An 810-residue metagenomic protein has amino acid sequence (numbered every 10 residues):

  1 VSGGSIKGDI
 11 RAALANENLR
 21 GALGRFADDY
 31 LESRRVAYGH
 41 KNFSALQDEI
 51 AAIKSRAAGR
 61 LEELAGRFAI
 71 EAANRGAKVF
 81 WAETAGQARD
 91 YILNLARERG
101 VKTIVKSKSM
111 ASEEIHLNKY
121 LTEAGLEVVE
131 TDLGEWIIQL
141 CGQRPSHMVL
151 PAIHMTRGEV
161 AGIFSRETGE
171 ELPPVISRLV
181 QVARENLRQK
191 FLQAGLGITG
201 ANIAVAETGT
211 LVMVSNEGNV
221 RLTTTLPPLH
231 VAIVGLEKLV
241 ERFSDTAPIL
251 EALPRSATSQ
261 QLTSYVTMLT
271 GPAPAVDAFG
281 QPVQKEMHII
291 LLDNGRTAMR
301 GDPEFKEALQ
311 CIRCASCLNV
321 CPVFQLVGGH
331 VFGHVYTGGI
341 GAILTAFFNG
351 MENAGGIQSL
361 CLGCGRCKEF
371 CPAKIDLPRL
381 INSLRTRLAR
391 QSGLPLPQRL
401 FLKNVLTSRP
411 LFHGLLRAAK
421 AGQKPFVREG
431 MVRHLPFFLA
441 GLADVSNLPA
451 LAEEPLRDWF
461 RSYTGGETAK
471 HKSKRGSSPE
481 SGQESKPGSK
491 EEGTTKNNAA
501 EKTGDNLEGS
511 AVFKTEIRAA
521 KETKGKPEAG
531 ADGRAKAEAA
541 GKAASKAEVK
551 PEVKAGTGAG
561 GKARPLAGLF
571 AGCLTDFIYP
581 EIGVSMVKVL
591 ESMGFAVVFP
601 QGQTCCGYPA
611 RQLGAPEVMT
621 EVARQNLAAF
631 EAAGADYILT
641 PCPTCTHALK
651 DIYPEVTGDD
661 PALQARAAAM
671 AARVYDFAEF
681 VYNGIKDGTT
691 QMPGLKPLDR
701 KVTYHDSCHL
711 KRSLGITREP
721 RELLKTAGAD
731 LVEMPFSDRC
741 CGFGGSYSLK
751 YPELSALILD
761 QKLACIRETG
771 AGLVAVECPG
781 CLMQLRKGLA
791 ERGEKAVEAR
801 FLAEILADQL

Functional and structural regions predicted by a protein language model:
V1-A124, D132: N-terminal leader/transition segments
H40-F43, A52-S55, Y91-E98, K108-I198 (+6 more regions): Iron-sulfur cluster-binding electron-transfer modules in prokaryotic oxidoreductases
E62, F324-N353, K374-F401, E794-A803: Non-heme iron-sulfur electron-transfer modules
A72-A77, A96-T103, P228-L229, G363-C367 (+1 more regions): Short, surface-exposed connector motifs at secondary-structure boundaries
P227-P272, D277-Q325, G329: A conserved active-site cap/scaffold subdomain adjacent to cofactor or substrate pockets
L291-C314, G341-C364, L754, D760 (+1 more regions): Ferredoxin-like iron-sulfur electron-transfer modules
E304-Q325, N353-K374, H709, D738-R739: Cysteine-centered iron-sulfur cluster-binding motifs in ferredoxin-type domains/subunits of redox enzymes
A346-R385, K403-A418: Long, charge-rich boundary regions
